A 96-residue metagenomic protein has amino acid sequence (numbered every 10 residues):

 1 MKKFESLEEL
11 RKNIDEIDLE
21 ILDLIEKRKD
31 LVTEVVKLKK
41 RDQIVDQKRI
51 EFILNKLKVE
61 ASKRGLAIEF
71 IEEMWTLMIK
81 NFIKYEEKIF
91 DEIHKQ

Functional and structural regions predicted by a protein language model:
M1-Q96: Domain-level signature for soluble enzymes in the chorismate/prephenate branch of the shikimate pathway
